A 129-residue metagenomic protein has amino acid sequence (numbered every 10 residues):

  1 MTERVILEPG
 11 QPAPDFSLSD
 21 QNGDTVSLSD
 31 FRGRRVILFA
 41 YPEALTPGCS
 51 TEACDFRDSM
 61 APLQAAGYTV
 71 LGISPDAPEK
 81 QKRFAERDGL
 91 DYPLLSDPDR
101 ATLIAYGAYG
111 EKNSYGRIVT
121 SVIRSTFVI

Functional and structural regions predicted by a protein language model:
M1-I129: Chalcogenol-based redox active-site neighborhoods
